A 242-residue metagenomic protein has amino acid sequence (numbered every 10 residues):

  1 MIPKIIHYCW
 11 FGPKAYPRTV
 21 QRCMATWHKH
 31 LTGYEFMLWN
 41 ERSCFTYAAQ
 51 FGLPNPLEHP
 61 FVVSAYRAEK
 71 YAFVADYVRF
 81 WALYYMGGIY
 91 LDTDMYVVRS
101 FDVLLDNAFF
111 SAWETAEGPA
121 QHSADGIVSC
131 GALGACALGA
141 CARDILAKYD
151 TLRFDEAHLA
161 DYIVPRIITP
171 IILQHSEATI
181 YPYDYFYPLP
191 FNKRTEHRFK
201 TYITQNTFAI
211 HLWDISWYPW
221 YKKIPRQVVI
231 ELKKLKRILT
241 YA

Functional and structural regions predicted by a protein language model:
M1-A75, T93-A242: Glycosyltransferase-associated regions of secretory-pathway enzymes, highlighting luminal stem/catalytic domains
D76-G88: Small-residue hinge/turn detector
